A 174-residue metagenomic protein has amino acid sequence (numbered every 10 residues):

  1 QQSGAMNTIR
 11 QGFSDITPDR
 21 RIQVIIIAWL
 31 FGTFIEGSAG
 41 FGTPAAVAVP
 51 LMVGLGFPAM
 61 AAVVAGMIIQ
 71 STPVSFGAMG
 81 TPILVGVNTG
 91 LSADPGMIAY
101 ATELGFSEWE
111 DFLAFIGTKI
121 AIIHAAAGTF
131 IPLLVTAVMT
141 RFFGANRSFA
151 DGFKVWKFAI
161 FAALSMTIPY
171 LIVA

Functional and structural regions predicted by a protein language model:
Q1-L55: Membrane-embedded alpha-helical segments and adjacent helix-loop junctions characteristic of multi-pass solute
L55, A61-A174: Membrane-core helix-loop-helix motifs of multi-pass transport proteins
